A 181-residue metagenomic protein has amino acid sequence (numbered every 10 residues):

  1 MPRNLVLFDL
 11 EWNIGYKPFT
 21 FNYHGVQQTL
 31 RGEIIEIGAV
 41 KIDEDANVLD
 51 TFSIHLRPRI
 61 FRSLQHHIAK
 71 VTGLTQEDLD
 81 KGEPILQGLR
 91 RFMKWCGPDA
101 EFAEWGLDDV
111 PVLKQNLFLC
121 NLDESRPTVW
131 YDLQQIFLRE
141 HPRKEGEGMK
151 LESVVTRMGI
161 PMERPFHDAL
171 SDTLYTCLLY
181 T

Functional and structural regions predicted by a protein language model:
P2-P111, F118, E152, T156-R157: Conserved non-catalytic scaffold segment of RNase H-like nuclease domains
F8, Y131, S171: Active-site flanking residues adjacent to catalytic metal/cofactor-binding acidic residues
W12-I14, Q135, Y175: Short, glycine/acidic-enriched loop or turn micro-motifs at the edges of active sites
L117-P127: A short alpha->loop->secondary-structure connector
L122, R143-T156: A structural motif
Y131-G146: Short alpha-helix plus adjacent loop in nuclease-associated cores
A169-T176: Alpha-helical transmembrane segments that form the membrane-embedded catalytic/substrate-binding core of multi-pass
Y180-T181: Conserved small/polar residues in nucleotide/adenosyl-binding loops
